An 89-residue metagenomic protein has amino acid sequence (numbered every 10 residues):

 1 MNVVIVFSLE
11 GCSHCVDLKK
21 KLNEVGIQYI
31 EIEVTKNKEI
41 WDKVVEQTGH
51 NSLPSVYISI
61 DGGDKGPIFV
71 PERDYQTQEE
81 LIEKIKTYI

Functional and structural regions predicted by a protein language model:
M1-Q28: Local sequence-structure signature of Cys/Sec-based thiol-disulfide redox active-site neighborhoods
V3-V4, G11, I30, E46 (+2 more regions): Catalytic phosphate/metal-binding cores of nucleic-acid and nucleotide-processing enzymes, i.e., regions that mediate
C12, N37, D64: Surface-exposed, flexible loop/turn segments at secondary-structure boundaries
S13-H14, E39, Q76: Short alpha-helical
V16-L18, W41, K65-I68: Short glycine-/acidic-enriched loop or helix-start segments at secondary-structure transitions that form or flank
E33-S52, I85-Y88: Thioredoxin-like thiol-disulfide oxidoreductase module
I58-I89: Non-catalytic, surface beta->alpha helical segment in thiol-disulfide oxidoreductase systems
